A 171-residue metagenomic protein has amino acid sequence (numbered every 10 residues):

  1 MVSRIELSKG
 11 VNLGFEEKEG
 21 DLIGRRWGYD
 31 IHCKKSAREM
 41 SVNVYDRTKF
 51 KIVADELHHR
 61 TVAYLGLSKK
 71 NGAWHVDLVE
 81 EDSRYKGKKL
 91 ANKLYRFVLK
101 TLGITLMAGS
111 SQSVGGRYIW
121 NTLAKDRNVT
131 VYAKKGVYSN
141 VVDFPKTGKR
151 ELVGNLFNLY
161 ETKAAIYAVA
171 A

Functional and structural regions predicted by a protein language model:
M1-K86, K93-A171: Non-catalytic substrate-recognition and accessory regions of acyl/acetyltransferase enzymes
